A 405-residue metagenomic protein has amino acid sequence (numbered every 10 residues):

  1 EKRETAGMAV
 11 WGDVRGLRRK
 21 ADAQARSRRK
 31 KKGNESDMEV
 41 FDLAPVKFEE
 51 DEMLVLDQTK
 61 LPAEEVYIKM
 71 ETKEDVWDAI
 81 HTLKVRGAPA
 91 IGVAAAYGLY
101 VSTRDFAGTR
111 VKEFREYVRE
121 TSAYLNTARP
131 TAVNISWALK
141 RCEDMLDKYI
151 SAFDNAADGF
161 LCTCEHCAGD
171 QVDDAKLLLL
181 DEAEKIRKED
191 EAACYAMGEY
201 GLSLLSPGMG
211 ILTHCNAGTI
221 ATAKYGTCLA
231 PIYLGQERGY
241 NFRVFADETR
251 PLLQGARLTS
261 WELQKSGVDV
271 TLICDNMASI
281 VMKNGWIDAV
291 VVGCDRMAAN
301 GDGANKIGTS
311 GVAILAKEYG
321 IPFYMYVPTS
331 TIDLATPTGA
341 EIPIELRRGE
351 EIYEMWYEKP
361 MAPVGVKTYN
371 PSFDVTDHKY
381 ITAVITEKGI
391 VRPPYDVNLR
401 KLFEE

Functional and structural regions predicted by a protein language model:
D37-D78: Positively charged, low-complexity intrinsically disordered leader regions
L56, A94, A138, L212-N216 (+3 more regions): Short beta-strand segments
E64-D75, D174, S206-P207, T259 (+1 more regions): Acidic-glycine-rich active-site phosphate/pyrophosphate-binding loop
I68-K84, S203-I211, M355-G365: Short, hydrophobic/aliphatic alpha-helical segments
D78, K84-I273: N-terminal active-site beta-alpha-beta segment that forms phosphate/nucleotide-binding and substrate-recognition loops
N241, E248-E405: Conserved phosphate- and dinucleotide-binding cores of soluble alpha/beta proteins, encompassing both enzyme active
